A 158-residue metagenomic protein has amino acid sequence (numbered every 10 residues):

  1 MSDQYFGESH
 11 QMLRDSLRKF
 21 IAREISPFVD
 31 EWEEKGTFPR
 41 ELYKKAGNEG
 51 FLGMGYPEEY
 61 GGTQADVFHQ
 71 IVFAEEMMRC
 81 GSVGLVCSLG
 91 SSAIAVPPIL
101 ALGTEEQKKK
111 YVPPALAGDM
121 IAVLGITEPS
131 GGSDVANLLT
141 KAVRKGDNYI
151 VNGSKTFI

Functional and structural regions predicted by a protein language model:
M1-M12, A142: Intrinsic disorder at enzyme termini
M12, S26-I158: Glycine-rich flavin
R14-L17: Extended amphipathic alpha-helical segments enriched in small hydrophobics
